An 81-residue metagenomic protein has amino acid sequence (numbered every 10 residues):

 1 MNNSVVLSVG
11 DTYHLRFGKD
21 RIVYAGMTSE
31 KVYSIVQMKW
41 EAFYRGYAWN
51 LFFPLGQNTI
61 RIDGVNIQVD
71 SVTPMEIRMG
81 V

Functional and structural regions predicted by a protein language model:
M1-V81: Surface-exposed, beta-sheet-biased, low-hydrophobicity segments with strongly acidic/polar composition
